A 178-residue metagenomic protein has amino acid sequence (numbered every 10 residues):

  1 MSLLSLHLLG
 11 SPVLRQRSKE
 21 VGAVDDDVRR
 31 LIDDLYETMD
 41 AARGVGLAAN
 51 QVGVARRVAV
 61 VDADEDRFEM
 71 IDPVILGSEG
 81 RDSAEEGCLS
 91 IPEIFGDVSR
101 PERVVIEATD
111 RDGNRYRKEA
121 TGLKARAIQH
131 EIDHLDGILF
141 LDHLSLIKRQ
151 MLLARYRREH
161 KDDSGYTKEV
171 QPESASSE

Functional and structural regions predicted by a protein language model:
M1-E178: Positively charged
